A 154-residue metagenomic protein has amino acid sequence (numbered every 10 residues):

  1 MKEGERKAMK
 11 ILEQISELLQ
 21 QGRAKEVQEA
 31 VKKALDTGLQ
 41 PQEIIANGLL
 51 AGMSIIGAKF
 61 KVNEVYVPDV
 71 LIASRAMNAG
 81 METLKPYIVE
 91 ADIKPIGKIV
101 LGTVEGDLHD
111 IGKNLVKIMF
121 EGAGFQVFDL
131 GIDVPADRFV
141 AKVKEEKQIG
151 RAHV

Functional and structural regions predicted by a protein language model:
M1-A8: Short, Lys/Arg-enriched N-terminal segments with co-localized hydrophobic residues within the first ~10-30 amino acids
A8-A91: Long amphipathic alpha-helical segments
Q40, Q126, I149: Residue-level detector of anion-binding/catalytic polar loops
I88-E105: Glycine/charge-rich, flexible interdomain linkers and switch-proximal surface loops that mediate coupling
T103-V134: Glycine-rich phosphate/diphosphate-binding loop of Rossmann-like nucleotide-binding domains
P135-F139: Short acidic active-site motifs
V143, K147-Q148: Proline-aspartate-enriched helix->loop->beta-strand connector
A152-V154: Conserved small/polar residues in nucleotide/adenosyl-binding loops
